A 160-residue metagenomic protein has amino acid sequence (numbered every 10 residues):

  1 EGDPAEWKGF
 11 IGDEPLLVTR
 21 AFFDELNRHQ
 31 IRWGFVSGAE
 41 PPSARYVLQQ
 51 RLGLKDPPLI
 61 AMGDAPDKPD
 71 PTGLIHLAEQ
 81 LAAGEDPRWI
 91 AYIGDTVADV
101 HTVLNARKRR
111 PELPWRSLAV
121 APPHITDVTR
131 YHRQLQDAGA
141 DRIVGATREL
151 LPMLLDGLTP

Functional and structural regions predicted by a protein language model:
E1-E25, H29: Metal-dependent phosphoesterase signature
W7, G12-D13, G34-A91, V97-P111 (+1 more regions): Substrate-recognition "cap/lid" segment bordering the active-site pocket of phosphatases
F22-E25, H76-Q80, M153: CheY-like receiver
D64-T72, D127-R130, M153-L155: Short, charged, surface-exposed secondary-structure boundary motifs
A82, L150-P160: Short amphipathic alpha-helix with an adjacent loop that forms part of the alpha/beta core around
Y92-R142: Acidic, Mg2+-coordinating phosphoryl-transfer loop and its flanking beta/alpha structural elements, shared across
R142-L150: Short acidic-hydrophobic, aromatic-tinged amphipathic segments that line or gate anion-handling sites
